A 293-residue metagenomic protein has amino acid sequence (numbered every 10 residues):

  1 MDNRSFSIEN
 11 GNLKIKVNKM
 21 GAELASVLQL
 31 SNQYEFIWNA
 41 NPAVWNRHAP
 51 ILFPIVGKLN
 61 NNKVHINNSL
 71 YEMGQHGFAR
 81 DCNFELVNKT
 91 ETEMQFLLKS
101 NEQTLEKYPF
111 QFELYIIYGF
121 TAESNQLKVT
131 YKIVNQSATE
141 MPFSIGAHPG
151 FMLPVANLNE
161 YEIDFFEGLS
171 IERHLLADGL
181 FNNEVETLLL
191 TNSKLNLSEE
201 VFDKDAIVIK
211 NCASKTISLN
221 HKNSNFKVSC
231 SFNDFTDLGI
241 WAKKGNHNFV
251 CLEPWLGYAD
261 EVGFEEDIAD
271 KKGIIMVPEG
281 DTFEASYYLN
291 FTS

Functional and structural regions predicted by a protein language model:
M1-N10: Short, Gly/Pro- and small/polar-rich lid/capping loops
K14-L70: Acidic-aromatic substrate-binding/catalytic surfaces of carbohydrate-active enzymes
V17, V64-E72, I275-F291: Short Pro-Gly-centered flexible turn/kink motifs
Q29, Y71, H76, D81-N88 (+1 more regions): Acidic/His-leaning functional-site neighborhoods
S69, M73-E123: Extended, loop-rich substrate-binding clefts of extracytoplasmic carbohydrate-active enzymes
S100-F143, A147-P154: Acidic, contiguous internal or C-terminal segments within carbohydrate-active enzymes that form a structured patch used
I117, K272-V277: Beta-strand-rich interaction surfaces with strong enrichment in secreted/lumenal proteins
E140, G150-N233: Active-site/ligand-binding surface loops and adjacent short beta/alpha elements that line catalytic pockets across
